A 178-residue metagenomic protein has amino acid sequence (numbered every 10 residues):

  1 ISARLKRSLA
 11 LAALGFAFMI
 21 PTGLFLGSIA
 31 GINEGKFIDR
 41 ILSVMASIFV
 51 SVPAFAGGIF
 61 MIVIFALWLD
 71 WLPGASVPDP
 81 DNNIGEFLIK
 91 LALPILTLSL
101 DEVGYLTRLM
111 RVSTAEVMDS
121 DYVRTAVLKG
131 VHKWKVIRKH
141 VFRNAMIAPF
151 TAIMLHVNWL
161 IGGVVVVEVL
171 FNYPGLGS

Functional and structural regions predicted by a protein language model:
L5-I38, A54, L67, D81-S178: Alpha-helical transmembrane segments of integral membrane proteins, especially multi-pass inner/plasma-membrane
D39-S43: Membrane-interface helix-entry/capping residues at the boundaries of transmembrane alpha-helices
V44-P53: Small-residue-enriched core segments of transmembrane alpha-helices in multipass membrane transport and channel
A54-N82: Extracellular/periplasmic helix-loop junction at the C-terminal end of a transmembrane helix in multi-pass membrane
